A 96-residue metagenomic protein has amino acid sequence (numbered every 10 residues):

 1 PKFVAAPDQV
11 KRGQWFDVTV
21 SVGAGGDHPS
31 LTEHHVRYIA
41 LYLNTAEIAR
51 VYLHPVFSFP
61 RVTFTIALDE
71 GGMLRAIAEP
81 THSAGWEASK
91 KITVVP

Functional and structural regions predicted by a protein language model:
P1-K11: Short, compositionally biased P/S/T/A/G/V-rich stretches that sit at domain boundaries
W15, D69-M73: Extracellular Ig-like/FN3 beta-sandwich strand-entry sites
S21-L31: Short amphipathic, basic-aromatic surface patches that mediate peripheral association with negatively charged
L31-R37: Short coil-to-beta strand junction motifs in C2/discoidin
P60-F64: Short strand-edge motifs at loop-to-beta-strand transitions and within beta-strands of extracellular beta-rich domains
G72-P80: Short, aromatic- and glycine-rich surface loops/edge beta-strands on solvent-exposed regions
E79-S89: Short acidic/polar inter-strand loop motif in beta-rich domains
K91-P96: Short beta-strand edge segments in extracellular beta-sheet folds
